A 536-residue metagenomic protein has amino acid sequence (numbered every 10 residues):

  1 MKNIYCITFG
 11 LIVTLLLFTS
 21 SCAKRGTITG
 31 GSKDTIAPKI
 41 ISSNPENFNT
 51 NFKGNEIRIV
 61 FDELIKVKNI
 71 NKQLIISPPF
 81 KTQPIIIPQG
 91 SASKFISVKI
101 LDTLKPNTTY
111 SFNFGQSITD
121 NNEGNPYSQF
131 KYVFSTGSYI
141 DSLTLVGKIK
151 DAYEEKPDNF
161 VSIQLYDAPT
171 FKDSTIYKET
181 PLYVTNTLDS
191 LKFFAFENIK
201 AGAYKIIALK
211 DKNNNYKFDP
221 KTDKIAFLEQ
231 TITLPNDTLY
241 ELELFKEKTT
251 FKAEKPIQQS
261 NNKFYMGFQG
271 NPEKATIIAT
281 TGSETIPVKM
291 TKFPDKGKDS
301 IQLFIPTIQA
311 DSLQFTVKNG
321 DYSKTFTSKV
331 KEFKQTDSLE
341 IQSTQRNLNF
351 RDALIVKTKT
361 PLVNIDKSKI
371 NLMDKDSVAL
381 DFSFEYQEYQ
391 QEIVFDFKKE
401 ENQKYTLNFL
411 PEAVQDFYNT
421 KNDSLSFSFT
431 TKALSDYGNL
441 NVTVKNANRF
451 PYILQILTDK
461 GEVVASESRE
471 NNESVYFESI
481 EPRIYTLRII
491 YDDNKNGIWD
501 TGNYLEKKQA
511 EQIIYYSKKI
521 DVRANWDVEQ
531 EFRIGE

Functional and structural regions predicted by a protein language model:
M1-C22: Sec-dependent bacterial lipoprotein signal peptides
N3-I4, S21-L209, K221-P235, K246-Y437 (+4 more regions): Acidic, low-complexity Ser/Thr/Gly/Pro-rich repeat segments typical of extracellular/periplasmic and surface-exposed
D211-K221, D492-T501: Acidic, glycine-anchored loop motifs typical of Ca2+
N439-T443, Q455, D500-L505, A510 (+3 more regions): Short loop/turn motifs at secondary-structure boundaries
N448-F450: Short S/T/G/P-rich N-terminal loop/turn motif that feeds into the first structured element of a domain
W526-E536: Gram-negative outer-membrane assembly/targeting C-terminal domains
